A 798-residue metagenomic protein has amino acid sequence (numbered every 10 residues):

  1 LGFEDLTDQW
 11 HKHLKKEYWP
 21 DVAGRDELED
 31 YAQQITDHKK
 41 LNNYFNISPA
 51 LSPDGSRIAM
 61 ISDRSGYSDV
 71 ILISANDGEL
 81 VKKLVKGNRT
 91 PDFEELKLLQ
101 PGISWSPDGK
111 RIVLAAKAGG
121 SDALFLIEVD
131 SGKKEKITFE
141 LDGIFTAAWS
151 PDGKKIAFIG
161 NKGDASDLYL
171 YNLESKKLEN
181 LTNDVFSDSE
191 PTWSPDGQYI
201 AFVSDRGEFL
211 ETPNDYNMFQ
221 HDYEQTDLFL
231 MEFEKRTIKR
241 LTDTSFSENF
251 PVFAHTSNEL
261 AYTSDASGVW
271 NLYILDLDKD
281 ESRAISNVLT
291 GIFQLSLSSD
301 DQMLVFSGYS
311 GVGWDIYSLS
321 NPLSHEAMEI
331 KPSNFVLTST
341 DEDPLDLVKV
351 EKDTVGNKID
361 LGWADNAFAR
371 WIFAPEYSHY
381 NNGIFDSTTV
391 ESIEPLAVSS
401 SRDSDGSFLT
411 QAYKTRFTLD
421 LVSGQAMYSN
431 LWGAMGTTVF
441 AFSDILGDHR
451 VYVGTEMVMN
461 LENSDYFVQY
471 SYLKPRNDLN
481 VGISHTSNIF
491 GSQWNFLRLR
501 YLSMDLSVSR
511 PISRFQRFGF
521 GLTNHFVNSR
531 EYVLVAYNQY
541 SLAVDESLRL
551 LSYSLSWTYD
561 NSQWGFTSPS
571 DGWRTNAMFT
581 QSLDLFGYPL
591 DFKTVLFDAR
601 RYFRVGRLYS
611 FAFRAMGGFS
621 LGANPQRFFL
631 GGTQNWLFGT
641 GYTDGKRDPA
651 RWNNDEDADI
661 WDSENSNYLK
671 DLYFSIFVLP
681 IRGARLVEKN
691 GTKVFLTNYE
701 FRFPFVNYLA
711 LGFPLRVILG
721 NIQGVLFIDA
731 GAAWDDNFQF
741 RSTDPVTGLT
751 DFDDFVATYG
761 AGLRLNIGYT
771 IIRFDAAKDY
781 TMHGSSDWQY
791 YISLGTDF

Functional and structural regions predicted by a protein language model:
L1-E94, L98-I103, R111, A115 (+1 more regions): Beta/coil-rich, acidic/histidine-enriched accessory regions frequently appended to metallopeptidases
N42-Y44, I61-I71, N88-L98, V113-F125 (+12 more regions): A flexible loop/linker signature enriched in serine peptidases of the S9 family
P49-R57, I103-R111, A147-K155, P191-Y199 (+2 more regions): Blade-terminus and WD-like Trp-Asp/Gly-His loop motifs, strongest in beta-propeller folds
G313, P475-P511, F518, N524-L542 (+3 more regions): Outer-membrane beta-barrel translocator/channel fold
E329, N334-R476, S547-P569, I676-V678 (+5 more regions): Outer-membrane beta-barrel initiation region
W432-G436, E462-Y466, R498-M504, S547-Y553 (+6 more regions): Residues that define the transmembrane beta-barrel architecture of outer-membrane proteins
N488, W494, A543-E546, L550-N721 (+1 more regions): C-terminal outer-membrane beta-barrel translocator/porin domains of Gram-negative envelope proteins and their
S554-W557, L765, D787-F798: Outer-membrane beta-barrel "beta-signal"
